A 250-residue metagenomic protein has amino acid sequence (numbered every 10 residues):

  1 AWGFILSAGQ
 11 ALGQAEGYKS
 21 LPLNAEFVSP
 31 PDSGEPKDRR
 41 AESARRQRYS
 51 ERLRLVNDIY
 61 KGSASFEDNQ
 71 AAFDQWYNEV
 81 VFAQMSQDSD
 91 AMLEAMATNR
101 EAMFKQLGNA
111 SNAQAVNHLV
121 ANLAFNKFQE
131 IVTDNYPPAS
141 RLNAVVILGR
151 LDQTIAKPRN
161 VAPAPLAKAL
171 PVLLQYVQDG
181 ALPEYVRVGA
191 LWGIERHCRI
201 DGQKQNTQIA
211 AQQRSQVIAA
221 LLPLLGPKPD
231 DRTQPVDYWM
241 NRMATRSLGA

Functional and structural regions predicted by a protein language model:
A1-S7: Bacterial N-terminal signal peptides
Q14-M243: Extended repeat-based scaffolds of very large eukaryotic assembly and lipid-transport proteins
G249-A250: Long alpha-helical repeat scaffolds
